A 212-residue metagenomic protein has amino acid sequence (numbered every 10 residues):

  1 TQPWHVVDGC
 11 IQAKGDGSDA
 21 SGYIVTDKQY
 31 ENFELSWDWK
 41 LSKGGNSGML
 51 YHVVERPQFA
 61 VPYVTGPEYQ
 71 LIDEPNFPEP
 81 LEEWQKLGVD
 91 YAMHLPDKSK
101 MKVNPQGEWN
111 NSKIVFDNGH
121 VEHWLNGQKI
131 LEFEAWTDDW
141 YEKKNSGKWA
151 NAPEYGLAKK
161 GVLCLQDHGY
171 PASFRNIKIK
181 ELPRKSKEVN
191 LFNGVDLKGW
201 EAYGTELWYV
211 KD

Functional and structural regions predicted by a protein language model:
T1-D212: Carbohydrate-interacting regions of secretory-pathway proteins
